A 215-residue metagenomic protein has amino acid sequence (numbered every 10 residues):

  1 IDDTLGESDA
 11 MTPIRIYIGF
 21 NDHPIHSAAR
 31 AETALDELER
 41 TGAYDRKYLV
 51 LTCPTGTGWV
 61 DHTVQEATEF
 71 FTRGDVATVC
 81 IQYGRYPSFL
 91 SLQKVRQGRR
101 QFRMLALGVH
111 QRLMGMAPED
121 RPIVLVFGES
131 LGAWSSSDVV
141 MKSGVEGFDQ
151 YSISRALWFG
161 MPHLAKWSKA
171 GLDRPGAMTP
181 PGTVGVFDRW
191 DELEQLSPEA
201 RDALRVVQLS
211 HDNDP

Functional and structural regions predicted by a protein language model:
I1-Y48: Flexible, membrane-associating and regulatory peripheral segments of lipid-active enzymes
M11, D45, R73, A203-L204: Extracytoplasmic
I16-H26, T52, S88-G98: Second-shell loop/turn segments in exported
A29-R30, A34, D45-C53, T57-T68 (+2 more regions): Membrane-embedded segments
L49-T52, A77-C80, L125-V126, R155-W158 (+1 more regions): Structural recognition of the beta-strand scaffold that forms the well-ordered cores of secreted hydrolase catalytic
V60, S88, L92-R121, D138-P215: Surface cap/lid and interfacial helix-loop subdomains adjacent to catalytic sites that gate substrate access
V79-S91: Short connector loops at secondary-structure junctions
V126-A133: Gly/Ala-rich beta-loop-alpha elbow adjacent to hydrolase catalytic centers
